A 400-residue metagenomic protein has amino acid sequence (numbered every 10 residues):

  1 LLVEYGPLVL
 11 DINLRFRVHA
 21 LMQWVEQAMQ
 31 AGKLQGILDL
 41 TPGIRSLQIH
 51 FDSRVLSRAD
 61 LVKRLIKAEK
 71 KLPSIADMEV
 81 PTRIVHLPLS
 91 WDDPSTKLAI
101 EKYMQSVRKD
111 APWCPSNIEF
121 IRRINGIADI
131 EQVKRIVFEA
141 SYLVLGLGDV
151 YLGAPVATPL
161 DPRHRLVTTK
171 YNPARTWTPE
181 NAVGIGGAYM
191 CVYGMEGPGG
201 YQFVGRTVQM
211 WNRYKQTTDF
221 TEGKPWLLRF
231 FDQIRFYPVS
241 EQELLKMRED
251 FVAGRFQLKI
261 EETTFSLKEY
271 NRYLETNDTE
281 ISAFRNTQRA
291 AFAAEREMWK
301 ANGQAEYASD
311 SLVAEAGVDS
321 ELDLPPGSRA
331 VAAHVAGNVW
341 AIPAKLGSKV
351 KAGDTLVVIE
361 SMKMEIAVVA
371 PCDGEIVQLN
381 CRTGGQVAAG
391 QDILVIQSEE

Functional and structural regions predicted by a protein language model:
L1-E315: Conserved "landmark" site that anchors the functional core of diverse proteins
F203-R213, E360, M364-V368, E375 (+1 more regions): Active-site pocket scaffolds in enzymes
G205, P238, A341, Q378-L379 (+1 more regions): A residue-level detector for short acidic-glycine micro-motifs
L312-V357, A367, D373: Acidic, low-complexity mobile loops and tails
P343, K349, Q378-C381, Q386: Exposed loop and linker-edge segments at protein-protein interfaces
S348-V369, A388-E400: Short hydrophobic beta/alpha edge segments that flank linear recognition/processing sites
